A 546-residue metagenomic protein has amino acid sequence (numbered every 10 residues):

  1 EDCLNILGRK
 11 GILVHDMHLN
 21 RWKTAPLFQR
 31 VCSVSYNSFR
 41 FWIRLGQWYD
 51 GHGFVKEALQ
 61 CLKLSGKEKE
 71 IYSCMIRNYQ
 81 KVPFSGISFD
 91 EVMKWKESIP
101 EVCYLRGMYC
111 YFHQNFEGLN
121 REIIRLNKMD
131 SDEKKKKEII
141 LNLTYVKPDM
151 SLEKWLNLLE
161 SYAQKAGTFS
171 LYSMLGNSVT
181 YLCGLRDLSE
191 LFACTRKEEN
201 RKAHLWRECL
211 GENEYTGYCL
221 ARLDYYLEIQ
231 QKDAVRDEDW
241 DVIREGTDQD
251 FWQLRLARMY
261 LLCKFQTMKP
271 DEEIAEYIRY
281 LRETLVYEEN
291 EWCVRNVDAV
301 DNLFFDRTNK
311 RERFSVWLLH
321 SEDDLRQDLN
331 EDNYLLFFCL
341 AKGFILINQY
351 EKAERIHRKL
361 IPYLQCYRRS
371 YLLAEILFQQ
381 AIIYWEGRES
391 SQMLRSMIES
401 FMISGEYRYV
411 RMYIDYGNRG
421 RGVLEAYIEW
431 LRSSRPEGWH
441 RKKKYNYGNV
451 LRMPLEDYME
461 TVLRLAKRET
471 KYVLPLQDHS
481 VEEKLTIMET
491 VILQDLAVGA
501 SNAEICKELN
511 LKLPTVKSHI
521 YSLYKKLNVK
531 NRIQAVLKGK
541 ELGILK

Functional and structural regions predicted by a protein language model:
L4-Q47: Short capping/hinge segments at domain boundaries that bridge a core fold to an adjacent linker or tail
N37-H113, G118, E122: Extended alpha-helical scaffolding segments used for macromolecular assembly and cargo binding
W48, C61, C74, Y109 (+6 more regions): Residue-level signature for tetratricopeptide repeat
H52, S65, H113, I229 (+4 more regions): Structural motif corresponding to the intra-repeat A-B loop/turn of tetratricopeptide repeats
K56-L59, E68, Y72, S131-L143 (+8 more regions): Alpha-solenoid helical repeat architecture
E97-M259, C263, E273: Internal alpha-solenoid helical repeat scaffolds
F337-L373, L377, E386, L394-I487 (+3 more regions): Linker/hinge segments immediately adjacent to helix-turn-helix/homeobox DNA-binding domains
K471-Y521, K525-L527, Q534-K546: Helix-turn-helix DNA-binding segment
